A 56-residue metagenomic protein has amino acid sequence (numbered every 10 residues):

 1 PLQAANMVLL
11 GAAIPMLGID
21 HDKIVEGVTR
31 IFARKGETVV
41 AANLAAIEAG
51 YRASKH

Functional and structural regions predicted by a protein language model:
P1-M7, A12-H56: Aromatic-enriched
